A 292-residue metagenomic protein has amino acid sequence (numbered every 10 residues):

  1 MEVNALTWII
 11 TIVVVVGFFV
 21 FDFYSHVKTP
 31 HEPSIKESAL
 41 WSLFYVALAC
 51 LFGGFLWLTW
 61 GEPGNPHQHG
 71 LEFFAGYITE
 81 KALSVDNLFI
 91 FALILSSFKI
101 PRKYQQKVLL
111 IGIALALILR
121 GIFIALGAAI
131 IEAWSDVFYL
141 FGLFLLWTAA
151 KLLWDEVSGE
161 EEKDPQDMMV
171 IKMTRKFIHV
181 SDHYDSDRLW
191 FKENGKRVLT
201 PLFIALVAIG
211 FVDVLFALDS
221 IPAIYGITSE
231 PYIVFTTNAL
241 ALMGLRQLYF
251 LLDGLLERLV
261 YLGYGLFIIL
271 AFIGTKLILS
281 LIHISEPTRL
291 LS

Functional and structural regions predicted by a protein language model:
N4-V14, L51, F55, T59-V85 (+1 more regions): Small-residue-enriched transmembrane helix starts and helix-helix packing motifs in multi-pass inner-membrane proteins
I9, Y24, K28-E37, G54 (+2 more regions): Membrane helix-loop-helix hairpins that form the core translocation module of multi-pass transporters
V20-E32, A92-R102, R246-E257: C-terminal ends of transmembrane helices
E32-L48, E72: Loop-to-helix transition at the N-terminal end of transmembrane alpha-helices
L51-F55, I122-I124, L270-L281: Hydrophobic alpha-helical transmembrane segments in multi-pass integral membrane proteins
M169-F211: Membrane-water interface at loop-to-transmembrane-helix junctions
S229-I273: Helical hairpin unit composed of two closely spaced alpha helices linked by a short loop
I282-S292: Single conserved hydrophobic/aromatic residue that forms the stacking wall/gate of nucleotide- or nucleobase-binding
